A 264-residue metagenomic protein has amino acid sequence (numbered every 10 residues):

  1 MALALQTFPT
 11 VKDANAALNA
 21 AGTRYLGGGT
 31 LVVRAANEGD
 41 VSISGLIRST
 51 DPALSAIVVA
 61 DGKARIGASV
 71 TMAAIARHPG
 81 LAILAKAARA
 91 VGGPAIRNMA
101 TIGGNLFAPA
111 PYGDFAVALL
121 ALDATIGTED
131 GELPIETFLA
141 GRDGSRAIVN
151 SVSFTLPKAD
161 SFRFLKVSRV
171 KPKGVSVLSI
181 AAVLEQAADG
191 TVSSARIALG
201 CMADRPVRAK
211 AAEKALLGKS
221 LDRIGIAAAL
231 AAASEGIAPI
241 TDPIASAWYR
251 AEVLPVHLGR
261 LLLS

Functional and structural regions predicted by a protein language model:
M1-S264: C-terminal structural segment of proteins
